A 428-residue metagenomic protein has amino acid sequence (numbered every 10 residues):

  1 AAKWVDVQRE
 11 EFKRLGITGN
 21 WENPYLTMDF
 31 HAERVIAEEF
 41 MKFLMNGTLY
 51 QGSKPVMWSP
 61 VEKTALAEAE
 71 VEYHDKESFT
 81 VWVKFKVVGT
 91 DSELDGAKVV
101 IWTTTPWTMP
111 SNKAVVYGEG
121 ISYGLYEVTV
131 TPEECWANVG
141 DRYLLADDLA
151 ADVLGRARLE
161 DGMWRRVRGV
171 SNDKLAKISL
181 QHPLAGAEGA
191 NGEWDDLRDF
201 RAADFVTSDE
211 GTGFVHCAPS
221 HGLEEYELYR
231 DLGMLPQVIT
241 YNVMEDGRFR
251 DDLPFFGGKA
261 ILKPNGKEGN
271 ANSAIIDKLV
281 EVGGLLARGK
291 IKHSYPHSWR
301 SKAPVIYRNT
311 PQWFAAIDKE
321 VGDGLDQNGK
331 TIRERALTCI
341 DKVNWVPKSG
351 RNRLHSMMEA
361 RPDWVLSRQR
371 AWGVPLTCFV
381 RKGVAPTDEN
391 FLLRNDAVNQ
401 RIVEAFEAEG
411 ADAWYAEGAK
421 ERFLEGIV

Functional and structural regions predicted by a protein language model:
A1-P110, V130-P132, K174-Q181, A185-A190 (+2 more regions): Residue patterns forming the tRNA-binding/recognition surfaces of aminoacyl-tRNA synthetases and related DALR
A114, I121-F214, L223, E227: Protease-associated
A416, L424-V428: Eukaryotic complex-assembly regions enriched in large gene-expression and RNA-handling proteins
